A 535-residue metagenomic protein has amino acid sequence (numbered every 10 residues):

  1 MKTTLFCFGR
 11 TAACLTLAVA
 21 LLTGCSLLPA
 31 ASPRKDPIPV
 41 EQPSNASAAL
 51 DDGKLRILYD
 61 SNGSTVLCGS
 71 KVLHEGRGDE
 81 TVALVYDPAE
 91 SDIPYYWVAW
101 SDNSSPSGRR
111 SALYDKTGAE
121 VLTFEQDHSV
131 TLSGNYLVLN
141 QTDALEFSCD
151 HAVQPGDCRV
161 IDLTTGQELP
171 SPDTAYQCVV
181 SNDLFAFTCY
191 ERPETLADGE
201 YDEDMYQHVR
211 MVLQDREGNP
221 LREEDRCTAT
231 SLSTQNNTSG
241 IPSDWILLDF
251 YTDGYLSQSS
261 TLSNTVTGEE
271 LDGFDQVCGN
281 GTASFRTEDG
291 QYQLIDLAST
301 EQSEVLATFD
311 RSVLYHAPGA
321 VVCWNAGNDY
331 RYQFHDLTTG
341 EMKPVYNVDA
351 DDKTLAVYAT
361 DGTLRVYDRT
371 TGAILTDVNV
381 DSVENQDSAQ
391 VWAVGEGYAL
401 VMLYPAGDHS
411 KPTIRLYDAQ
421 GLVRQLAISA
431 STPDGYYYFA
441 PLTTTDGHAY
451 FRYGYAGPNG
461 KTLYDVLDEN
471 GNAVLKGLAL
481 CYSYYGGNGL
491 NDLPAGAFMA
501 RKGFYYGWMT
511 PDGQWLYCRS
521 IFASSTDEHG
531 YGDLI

Functional and structural regions predicted by a protein language model:
K2-A13: Bacterial N-terminal signal peptides that target proteins for export
C7, A31-S32: Intrinsically disordered, low-complexity regions enriched in serine, threonine, proline and polar/charged residues
C14-T16, L169: N-terminal processing/targeting junctions
T23-G24: C-terminal motif of bacterial Sec signal peptides marking the signal peptidase cleavage site
L27: Short, conserved catalytic or interaction motifs in soluble domains
P33-I535: Residue-level detector of conserved, function-critical positions
